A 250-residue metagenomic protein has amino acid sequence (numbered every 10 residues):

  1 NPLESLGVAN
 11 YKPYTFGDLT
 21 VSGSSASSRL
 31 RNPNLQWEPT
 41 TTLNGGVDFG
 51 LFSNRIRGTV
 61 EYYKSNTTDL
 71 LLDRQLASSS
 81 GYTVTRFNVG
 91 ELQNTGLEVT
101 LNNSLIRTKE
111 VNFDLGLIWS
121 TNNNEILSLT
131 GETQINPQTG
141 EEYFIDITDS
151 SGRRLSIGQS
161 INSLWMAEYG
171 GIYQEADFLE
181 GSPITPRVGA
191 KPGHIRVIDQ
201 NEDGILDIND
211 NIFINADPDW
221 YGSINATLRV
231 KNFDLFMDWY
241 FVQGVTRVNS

Functional and structural regions predicted by a protein language model:
N1-L155: Extracellular/periplasmic, surface-exposed regions of secreted and cell-surface proteins
L19-G50, R57, F144-D238: Outer-membrane beta-barrel transmembrane strand signature
T67-T68, N215-A216, G244-T246: A short local loop/turn or secondary-structure capping micro-motif enriched for an aromatic residue
L76, S80, T133, P137 (+6 more regions): Solvent-exposed, non-transmembrane amphipathic alpha-helical segments
N103-R107, V230-N232, F241: Beta-strand elements of well-folded, non-transmembrane domains
D234-S250: C-terminal beta-barrel architecture of Gram-negative outer-membrane proteins
